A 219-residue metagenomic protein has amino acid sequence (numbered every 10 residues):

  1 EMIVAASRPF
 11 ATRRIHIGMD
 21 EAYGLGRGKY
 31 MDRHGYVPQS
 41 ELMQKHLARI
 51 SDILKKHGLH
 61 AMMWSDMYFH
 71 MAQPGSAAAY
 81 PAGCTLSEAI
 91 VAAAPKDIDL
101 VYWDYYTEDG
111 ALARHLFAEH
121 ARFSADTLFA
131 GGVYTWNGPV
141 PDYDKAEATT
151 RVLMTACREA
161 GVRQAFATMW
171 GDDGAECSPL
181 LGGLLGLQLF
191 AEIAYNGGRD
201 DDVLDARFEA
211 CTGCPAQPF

Functional and structural regions predicted by a protein language model:
I3-V4, R8, T12-R14, E21 (+1 more regions): Substrate-binding groove of N-acetylhexosamine-processing glycoside hydrolases
Y23-K29: Short acidic/His/Gly/Ser-rich catalytic and metal-binding motifs that mark active-site loops of diverse hydrolases
